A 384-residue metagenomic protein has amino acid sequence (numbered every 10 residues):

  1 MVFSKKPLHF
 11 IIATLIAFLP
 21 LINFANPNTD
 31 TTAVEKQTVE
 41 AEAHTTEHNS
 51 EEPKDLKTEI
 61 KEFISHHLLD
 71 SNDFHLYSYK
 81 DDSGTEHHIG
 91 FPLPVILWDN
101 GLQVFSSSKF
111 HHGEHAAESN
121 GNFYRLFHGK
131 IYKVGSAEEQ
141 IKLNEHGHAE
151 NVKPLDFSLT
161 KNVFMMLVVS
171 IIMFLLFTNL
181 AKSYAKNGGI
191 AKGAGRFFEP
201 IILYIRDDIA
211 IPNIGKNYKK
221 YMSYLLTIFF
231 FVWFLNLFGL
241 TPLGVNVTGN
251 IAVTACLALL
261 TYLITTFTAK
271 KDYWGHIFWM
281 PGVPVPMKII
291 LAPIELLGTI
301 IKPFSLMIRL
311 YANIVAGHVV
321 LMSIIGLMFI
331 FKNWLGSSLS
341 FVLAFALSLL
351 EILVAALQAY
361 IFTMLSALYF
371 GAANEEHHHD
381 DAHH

Functional and structural regions predicted by a protein language model:
V2-I12: Bacterial N-terminal signal peptides that target proteins for export
V2-S4, N23-A191: Perimembrane topogenic segments of multi-pass inner/organellar membrane proteins
K6, L159, N213-M222: Membrane-interface helix starts
I11-L21: Bacterial N-terminal signal peptides
K161-M173, T248-T261: Alpha-helical transmembrane segments
V163-T178, G195-I205, L235, L291-L306: Hydrophobic alpha-helical transmembrane segments
L175-N213, D272: Hydrophobic transmembrane alpha-helix segments characteristic of membrane transport and insertion machinery
D208, Y221-M222, L226-L243, A252-C256 (+2 more regions): Hydrophobic alpha-helical transmembrane segments and adjacent short intramembrane/lumenal linkers of inner/organellar
